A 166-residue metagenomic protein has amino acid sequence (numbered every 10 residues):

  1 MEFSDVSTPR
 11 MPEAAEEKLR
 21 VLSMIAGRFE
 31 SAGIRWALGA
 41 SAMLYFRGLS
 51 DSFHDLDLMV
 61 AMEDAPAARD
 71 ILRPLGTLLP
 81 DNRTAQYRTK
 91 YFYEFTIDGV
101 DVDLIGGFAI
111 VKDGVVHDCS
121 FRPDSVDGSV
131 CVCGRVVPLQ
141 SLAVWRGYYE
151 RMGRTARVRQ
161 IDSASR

Functional and structural regions predicted by a protein language model:
M1-A37: Helical scaffold of the NTase/Pol beta-like nucleotidyltransferase catalytic core
L22-A26, R69, F92: Short amphipathic alpha-helical segments and helix-helix/interface helices
I25, A32, T89-Y91, V126: Residue-level marker for the onset of beta-strands and adjacent loop->beta junctions in well-ordered domains
I25-L56, V60-E63, A67, S141: Active-site nucleotide-donor binding segment shared across nucleotidyl transfer reactions
E30, R73, C131: Anion (oxyanion) recognition and catalysis
A68-L75: Short amphipathic alpha-helices in soluble, non-transmembrane regions that often serve as interface/regulatory elements
L78-K112: Conserved catalytic core of two-metal-ion nucleotidyltransferases
K112-R166: Catalytic cores of NTP-dependent nucleotidyl/adenyl transfer enzymes across multiple folds
